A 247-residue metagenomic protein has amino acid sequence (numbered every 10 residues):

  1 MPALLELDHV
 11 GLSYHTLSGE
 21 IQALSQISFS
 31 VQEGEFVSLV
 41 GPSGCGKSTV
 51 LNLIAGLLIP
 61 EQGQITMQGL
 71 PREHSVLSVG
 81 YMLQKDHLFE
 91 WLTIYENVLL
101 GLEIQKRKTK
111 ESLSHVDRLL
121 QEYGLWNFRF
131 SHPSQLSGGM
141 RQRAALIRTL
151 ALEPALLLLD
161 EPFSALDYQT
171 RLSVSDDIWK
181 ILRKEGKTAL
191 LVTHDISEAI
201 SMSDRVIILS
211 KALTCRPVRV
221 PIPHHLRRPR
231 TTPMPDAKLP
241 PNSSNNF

Functional and structural regions predicted by a protein language model:
V40-P42: The feature captures the beta-strand-to-loop junction immediately N-terminal to the Walker
A55: Helix-to-loop junction immediately C-terminal to a conserved catalytic motif
G63-S75: Conserved ABC transporter NBD signature motif
L92-L99: Short coil-to-helix segment of the ABC ATPase nucleotide-binding domain corresponding to the Q-loop/switch region
K110-F128, K180: Conserved ABC ATPase "signature" region
H132-L136, M140: Conserved ABC ATPase signature
A151-A155: A short, proline-enriched helix->beta-strand linker immediately N-terminal to the Walker B motif in ABC-type P-loop
